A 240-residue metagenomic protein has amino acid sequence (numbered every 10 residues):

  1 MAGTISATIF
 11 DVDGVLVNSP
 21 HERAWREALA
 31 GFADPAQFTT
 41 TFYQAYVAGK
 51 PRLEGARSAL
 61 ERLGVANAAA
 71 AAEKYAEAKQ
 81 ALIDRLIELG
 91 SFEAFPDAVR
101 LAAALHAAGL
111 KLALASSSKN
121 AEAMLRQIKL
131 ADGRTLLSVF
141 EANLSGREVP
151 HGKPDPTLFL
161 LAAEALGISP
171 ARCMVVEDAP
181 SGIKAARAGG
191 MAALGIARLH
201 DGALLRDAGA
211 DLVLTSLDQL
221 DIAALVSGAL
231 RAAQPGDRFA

Functional and structural regions predicted by a protein language model:
M1-F42: Active-site neighborhood of HAD-like aspartate-dependent phosphohydrolases
M1-S6, V99-A104, S118-A240: Asp-based, Mg2+/Mn2+-dependent phosphohydrolase catalytic module
T4, D84-L114: Short, acidic loop-to-helix structural element flanking the phosphoryl-transfer center in phosphate-processing enzymes
E22-W25, R52-A56, A76, A121-E122 (+1 more regions): A general structural signal for well-ordered alpha-helical segments in protein cores
A33-A45, V65-Y75, R134-F140, P170: Short, surface-exposed acidic
A45-A48, A94, L114, V175-V176 (+1 more regions): Conserved SAM-binding loop
Y46-I87, P96, A104: A metal-dependent, Asp-based hydrolase signature
